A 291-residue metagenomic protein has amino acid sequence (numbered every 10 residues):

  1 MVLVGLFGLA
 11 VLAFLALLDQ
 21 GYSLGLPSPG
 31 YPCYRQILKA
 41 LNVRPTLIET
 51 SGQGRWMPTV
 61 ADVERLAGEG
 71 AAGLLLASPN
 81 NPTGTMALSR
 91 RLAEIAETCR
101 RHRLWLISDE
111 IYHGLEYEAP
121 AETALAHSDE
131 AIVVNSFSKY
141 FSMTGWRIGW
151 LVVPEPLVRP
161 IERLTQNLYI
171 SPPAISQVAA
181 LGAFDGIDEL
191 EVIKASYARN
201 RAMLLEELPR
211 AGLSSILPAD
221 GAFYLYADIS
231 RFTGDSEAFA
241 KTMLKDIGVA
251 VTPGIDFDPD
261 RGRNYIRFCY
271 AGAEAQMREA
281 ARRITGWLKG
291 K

Functional and structural regions predicted by a protein language model:
M1-K291: PLP-dependent class I/II
